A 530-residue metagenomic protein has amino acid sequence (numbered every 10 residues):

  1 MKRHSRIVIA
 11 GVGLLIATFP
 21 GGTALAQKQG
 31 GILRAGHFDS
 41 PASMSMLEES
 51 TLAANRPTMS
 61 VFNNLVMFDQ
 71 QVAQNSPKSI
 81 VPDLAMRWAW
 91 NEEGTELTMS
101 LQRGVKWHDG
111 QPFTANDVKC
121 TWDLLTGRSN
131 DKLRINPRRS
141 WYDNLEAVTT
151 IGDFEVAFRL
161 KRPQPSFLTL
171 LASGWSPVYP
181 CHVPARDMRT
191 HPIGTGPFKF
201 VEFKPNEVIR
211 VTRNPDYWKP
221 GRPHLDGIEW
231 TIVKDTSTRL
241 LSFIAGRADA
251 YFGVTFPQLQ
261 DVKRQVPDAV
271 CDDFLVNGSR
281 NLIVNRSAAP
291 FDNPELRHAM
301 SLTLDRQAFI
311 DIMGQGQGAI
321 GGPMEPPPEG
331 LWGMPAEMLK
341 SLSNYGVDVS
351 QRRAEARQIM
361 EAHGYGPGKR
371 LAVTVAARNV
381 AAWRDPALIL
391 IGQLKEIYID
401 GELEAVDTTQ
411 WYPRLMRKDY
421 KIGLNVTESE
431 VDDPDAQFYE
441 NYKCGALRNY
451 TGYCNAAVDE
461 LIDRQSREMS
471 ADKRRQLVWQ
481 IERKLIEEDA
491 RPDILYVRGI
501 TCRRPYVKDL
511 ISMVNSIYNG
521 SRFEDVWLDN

Functional and structural regions predicted by a protein language model:
K28, S100, K119, N136-C181: Surface-exposed binding/hinge segments that line and control ligand-binding clefts or catalytic entry sites
G36-E93, D123, H191-T195: N-terminal lobe/hinge region of extracytoplasmic solute-binding protein
M67-N75, Q164, T169-P223, G227-E229 (+3 more regions): Gly/Pro-rich hinge or "lid" segments in bacterial periplasmic/extracellular proteins
M86-D131, A157, R239-A245, P290-N293 (+1 more regions): Aromatic- and charge-enriched surface segment that lines or borders ligand/interaction sites
T95, S343, V347-S350, D400-W411 (+4 more regions): Extracytoplasmic/peripheral linker and loop segments enriched in polar/acidic and small residues with frequent Thr/Pro
Q102, R186, P215-D261, H298 (+2 more regions): Ligand-site clamp/hinge motif
F198, A319-A362, V380-D385: Structural transition elements
T501-N530: Long beta-strand-rich cores associated with HINT superfamily self-processing modules
